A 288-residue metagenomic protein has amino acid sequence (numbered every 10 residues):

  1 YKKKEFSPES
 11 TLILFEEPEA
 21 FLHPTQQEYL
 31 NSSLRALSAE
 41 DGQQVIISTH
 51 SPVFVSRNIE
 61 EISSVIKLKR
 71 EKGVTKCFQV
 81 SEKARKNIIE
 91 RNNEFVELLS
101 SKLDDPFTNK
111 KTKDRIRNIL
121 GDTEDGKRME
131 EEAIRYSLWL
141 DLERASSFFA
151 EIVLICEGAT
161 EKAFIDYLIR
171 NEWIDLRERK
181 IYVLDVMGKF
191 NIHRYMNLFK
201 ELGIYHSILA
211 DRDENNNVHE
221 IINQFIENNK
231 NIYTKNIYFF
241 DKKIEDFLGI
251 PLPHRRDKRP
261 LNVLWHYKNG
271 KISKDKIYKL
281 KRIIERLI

Functional and structural regions predicted by a protein language model:
Y1-Y136, L142, E220: Switch/communication elements of ASCE P-loop NTPase nucleotide-binding domains
F95-I155, A159-I288: Acidic, Mg2+-coordinating catalytic modules of nucleic-acid enzymes
